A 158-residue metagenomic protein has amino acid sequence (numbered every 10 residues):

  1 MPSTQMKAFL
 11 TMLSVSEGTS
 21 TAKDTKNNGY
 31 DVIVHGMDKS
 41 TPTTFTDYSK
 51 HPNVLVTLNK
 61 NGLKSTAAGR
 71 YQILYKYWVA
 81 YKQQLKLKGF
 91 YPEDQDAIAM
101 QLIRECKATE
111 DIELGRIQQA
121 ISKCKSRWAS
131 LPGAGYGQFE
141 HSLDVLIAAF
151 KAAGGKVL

Functional and structural regions predicted by a protein language model:
M1-G89, A97-L158: Cell-wall polysaccharide-cleaving catalytic domain and substrate-binding groove, primarily in peptidoglycan/chitin
